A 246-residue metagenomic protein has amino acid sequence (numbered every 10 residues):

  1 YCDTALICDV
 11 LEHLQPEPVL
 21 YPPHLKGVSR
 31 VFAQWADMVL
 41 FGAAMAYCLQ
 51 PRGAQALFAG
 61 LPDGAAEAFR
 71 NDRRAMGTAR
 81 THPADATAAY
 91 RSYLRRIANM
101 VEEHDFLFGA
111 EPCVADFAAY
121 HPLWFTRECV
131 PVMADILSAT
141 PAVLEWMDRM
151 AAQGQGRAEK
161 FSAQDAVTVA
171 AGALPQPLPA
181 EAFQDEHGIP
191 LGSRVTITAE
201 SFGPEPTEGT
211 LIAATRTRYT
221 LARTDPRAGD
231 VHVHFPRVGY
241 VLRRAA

Functional and structural regions predicted by a protein language model:
Y1-G64, R74-M76, H82, I189 (+3 more regions): GST-like domain detector, emphasizing the conserved glutathione-binding G-site in the N-terminal thioredoxin-like
L20-P23, F108-A110, E159: Short, hydrophobic secondary-structure boundary micro-motifs
A36-A152: GST-like fold's C-terminal all-alpha helical module
E111, P122, A163-A166, E200: Histidine- and/or cysteine-centered catalytic micro-motif in compact active-site loops
P112-V114, I189-G192: Short gly/pro-enriched beta-turn/loop segments at secondary-structure junctions
Q155-L191: Mixed-charge, Lys/Arg-rich low-complexity intrinsically disordered regions
